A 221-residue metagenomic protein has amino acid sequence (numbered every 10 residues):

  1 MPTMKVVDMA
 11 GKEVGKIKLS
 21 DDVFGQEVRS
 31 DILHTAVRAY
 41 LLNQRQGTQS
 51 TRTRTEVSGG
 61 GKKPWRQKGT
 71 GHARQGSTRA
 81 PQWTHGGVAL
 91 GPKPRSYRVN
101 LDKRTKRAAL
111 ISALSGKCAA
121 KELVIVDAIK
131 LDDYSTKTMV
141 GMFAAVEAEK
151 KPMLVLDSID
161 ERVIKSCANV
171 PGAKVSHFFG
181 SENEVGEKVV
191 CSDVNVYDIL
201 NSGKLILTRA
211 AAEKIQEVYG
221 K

Functional and structural regions predicted by a protein language model:
M1-L42, Q46, G91-K221: Extended polybasic, low-complexity segments that bind anionic RNA or targeting/receptor surfaces
Q26, Q44-Q49, Q67, Q75 (+2 more regions): Residue-identity detector for glutamine
L33-K68: A short, flexible low-complexity segment enriched in Lys/Arg and Gly/Pro that occurs in N-terminal basic tails
R54-L90: Glycine/serine-rich anion-binding loops at beta->alpha junctions that coordinate negatively charged ligand groups
